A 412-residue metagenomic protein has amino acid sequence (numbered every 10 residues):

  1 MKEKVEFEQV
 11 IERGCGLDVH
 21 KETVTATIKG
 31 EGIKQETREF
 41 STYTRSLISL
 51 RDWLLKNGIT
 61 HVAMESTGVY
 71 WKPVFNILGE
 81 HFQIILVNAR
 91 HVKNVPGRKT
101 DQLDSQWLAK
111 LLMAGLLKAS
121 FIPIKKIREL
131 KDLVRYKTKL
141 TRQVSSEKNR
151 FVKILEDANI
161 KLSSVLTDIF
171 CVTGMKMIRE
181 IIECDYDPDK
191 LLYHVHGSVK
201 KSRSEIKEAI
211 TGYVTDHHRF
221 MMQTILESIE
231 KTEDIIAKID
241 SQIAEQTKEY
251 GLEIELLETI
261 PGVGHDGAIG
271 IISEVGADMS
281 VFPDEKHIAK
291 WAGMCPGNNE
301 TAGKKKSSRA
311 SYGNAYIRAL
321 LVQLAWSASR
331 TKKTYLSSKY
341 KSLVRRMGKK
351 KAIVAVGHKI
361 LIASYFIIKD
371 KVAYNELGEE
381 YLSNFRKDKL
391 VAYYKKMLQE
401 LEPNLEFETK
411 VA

Functional and structural regions predicted by a protein language model:
M1-A412: A detector of single, family-specific signature residues that are central to catalytic or substrate-handling motifs
